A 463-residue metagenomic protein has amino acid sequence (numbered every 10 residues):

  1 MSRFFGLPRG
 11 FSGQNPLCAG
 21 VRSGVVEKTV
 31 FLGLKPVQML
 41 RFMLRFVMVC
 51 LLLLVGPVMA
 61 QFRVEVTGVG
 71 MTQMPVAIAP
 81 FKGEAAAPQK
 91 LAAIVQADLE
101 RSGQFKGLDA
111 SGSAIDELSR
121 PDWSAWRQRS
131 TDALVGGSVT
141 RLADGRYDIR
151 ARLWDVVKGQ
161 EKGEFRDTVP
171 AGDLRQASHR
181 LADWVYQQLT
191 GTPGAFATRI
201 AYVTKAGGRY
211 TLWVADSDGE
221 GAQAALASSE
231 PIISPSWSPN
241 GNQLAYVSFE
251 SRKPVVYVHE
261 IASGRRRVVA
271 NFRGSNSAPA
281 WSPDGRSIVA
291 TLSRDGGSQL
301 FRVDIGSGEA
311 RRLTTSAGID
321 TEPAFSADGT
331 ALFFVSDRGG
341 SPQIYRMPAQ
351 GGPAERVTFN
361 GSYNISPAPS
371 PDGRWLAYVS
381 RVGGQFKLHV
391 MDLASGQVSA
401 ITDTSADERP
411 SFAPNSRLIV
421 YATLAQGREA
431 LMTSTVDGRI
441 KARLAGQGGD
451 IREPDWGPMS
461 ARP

Functional and structural regions predicted by a protein language model:
F62, S119-W184: Amphipathic beta-strand/beta-sheet edge segments enriched in Tyr/Trp
V66-A125, V135: Short beta-strand->alpha-helix linker/helix-N-cap micro-motif that forms a surface specificity/interaction loop
V157, D216-E220, E260-G264, D304-G308 (+3 more regions): Short loop/turn segments that connect beta-strands within beta-propeller blades
P193, T204-T211, A227-E230, V247-V256 (+10 more regions): A flexible loop/linker signature enriched in serine peptidases of the S9 family
G194-F196, P239-N240, P283-D284, A327-D328 (+3 more regions): Residue-level detector of Asp-centered blade-edge/turn motifs that repeat once per structural unit in beta-propeller
I200, L244, G285-V289, G329-L332 (+2 more regions): Hydrophobic beta-strand positions that form the internal "hydrophobic ladder" of WD40/Gbeta-like beta-propeller blades
E429-P463: Blade-level signature of beta-propeller repeat domains, shared across WD40, Kelch, NHL, RCC1 and BNR/Asp-box propellers
